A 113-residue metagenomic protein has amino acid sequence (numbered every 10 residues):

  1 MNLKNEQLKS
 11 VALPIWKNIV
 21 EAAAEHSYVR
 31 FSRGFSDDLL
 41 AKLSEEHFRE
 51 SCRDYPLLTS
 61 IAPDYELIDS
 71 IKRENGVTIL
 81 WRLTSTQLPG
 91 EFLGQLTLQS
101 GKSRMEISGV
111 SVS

Functional and structural regions predicted by a protein language model:
M1-E25: Short, low-complexity N-terminal intrinsically disordered segments enriched in polar/charged residues
I15, F35, L40-K42: Localized chelating/binding microdomains that coordinate divalent metal ions or stabilize phosphate-bearing
A23, S27, P56-T59: Short amphipathic alpha-helical segments enriched in hydrophobics
A24-D38: Short, well-ordered alpha-helical segments enriched in acidic and aromatic residues
L39-D54: A solvent-exposed, acidic/Ser-Thr-rich amphipathic alpha-helical stretch
E50-S100, I107-S111: Surface-exposed, charged secondary-structure patches
